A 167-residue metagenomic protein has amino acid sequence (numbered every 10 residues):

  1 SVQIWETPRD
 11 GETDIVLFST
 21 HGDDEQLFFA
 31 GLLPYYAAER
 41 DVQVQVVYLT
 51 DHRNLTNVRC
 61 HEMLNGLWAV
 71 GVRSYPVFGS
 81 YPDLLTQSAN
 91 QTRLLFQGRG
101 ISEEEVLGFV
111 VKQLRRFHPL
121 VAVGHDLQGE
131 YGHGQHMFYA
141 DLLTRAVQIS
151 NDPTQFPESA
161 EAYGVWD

Functional and structural regions predicted by a protein language model:
S1-F156: Active-site beta-strand->loop->alpha-helix modules in alpha/beta enzyme cores, enriched in Gly/His/Asp(Glu)
V46, F156, A160-D167: Short, intrinsically disordered, charge-balanced linker/junction segments flanking boundaries in proteins
